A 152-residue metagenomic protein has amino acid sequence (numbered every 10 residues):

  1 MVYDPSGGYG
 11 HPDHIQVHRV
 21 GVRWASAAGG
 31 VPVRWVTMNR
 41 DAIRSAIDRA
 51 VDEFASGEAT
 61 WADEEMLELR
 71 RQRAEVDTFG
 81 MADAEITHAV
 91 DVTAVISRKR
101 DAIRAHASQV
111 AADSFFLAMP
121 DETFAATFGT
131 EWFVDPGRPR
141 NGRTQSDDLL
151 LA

Functional and structural regions predicted by a protein language model:
M1-A152: Metal-dependent de-N-acetylase/amidase catalytic core
